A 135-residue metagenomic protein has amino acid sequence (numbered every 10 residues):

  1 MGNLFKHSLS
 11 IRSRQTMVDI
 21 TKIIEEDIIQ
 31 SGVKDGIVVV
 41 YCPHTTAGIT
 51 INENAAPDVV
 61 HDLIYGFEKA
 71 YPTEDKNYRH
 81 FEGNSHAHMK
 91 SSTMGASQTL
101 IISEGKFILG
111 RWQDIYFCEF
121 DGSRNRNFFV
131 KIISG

Functional and structural regions predicted by a protein language model:
M1-G135: Active-site histidine-anchored catalytic micro-motif
